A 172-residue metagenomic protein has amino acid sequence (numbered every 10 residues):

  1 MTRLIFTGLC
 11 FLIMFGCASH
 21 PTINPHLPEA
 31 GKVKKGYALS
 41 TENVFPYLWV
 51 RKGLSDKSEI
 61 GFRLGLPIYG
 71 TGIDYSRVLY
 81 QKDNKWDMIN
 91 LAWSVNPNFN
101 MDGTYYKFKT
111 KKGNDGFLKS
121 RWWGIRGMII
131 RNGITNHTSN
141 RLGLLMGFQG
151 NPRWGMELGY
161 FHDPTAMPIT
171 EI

Functional and structural regions predicted by a protein language model:
M1-C17: Sec-dependent bacterial lipoprotein signal peptides
M14-K34: Bacterial Sec signal peptide processing site at the extreme N-terminus
G16, K82, T110-K112: Solvent-exposed amphipathic alpha-helical surface segments
P21-L27, S76-V78, F108-T110: Intrinsically disordered, low-complexity boundary segments flanking structured domains
P28, P97-I172: Outer-membrane beta-barrel transmembrane domain signature
G31-N43, L48, L54-I68, D74-N96 (+2 more regions): Transmembrane beta-strand segments that form the barrel wall of outer-membrane beta-barrel proteins
Y47-G53, T104, L142: Surface-exposed flexible segments
